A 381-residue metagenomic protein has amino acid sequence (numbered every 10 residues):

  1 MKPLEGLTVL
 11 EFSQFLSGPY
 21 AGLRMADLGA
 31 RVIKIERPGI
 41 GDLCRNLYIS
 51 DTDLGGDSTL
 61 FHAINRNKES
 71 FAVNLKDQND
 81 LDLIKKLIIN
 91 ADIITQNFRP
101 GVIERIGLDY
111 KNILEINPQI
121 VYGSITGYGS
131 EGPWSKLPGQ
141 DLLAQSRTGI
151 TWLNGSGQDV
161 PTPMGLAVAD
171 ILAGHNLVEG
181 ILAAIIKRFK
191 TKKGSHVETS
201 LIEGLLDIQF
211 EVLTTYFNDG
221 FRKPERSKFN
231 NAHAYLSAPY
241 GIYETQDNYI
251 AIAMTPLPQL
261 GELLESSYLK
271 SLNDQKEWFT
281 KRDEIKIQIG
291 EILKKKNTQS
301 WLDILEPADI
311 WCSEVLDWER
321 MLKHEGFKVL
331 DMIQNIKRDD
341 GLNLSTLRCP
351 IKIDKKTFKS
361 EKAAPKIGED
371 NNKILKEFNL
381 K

Functional and structural regions predicted by a protein language model:
M1-K190, H196, E225-K228, Q288 (+2 more regions): N-terminal helix-loop segment corresponding to the beta1-alpha1 unit of nucleotide/adenylate-binding folds
G39, Y128-G129, L201-L206, D247-Y249 (+2 more regions): Glycine-rich beta-alpha junction loops
D53, F61, P224-Y235, Y240-G241 (+3 more regions): Short Gly/Pro-enriched turn/cap motifs at secondary-structure boundaries
G174-G194, D207-F221, E262-Y268: Oxidoreductase and adenylate-handling cofactor-binding alpha/beta cores
G194-I202: Beta-strand segments within the central parallel beta-sheet cores of soluble alpha/beta enzyme folds
H233-A308, C312: Aromatic-enriched alpha-helical interface/lid elements that frame and gate functional surfaces
E306-L330: Conserved PLP cofactor-binding pocket of PLP-dependent enzymes
R338-K381: Flexible, small-/acidic-enriched active-site or ligand-binding loops
